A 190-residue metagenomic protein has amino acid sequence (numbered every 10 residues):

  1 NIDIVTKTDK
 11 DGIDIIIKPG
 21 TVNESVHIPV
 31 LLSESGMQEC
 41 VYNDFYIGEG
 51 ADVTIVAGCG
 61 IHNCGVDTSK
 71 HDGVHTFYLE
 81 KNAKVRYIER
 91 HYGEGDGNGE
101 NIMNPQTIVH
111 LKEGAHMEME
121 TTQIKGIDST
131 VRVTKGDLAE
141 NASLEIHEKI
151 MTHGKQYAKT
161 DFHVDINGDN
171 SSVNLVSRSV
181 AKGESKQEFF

Functional and structural regions predicted by a protein language model:
I2-F190: Conserved beta-strand/loop scaffold segments within soluble protein domains that form the structured core and edges
